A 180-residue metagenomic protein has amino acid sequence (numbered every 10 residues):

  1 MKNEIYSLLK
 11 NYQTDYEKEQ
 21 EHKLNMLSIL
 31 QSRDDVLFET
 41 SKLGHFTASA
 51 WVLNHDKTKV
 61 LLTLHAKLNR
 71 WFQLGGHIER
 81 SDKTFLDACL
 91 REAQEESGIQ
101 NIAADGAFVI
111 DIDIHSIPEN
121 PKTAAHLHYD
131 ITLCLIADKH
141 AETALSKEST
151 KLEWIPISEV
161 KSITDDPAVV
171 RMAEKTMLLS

Functional and structural regions predicted by a protein language model:
K2-E4: Non-transmembrane, interaction-prone alpha-helical and coil segments associated with secretion and export
N11-S49: Acidic, metal-coordinating catalytic segment for phosphate/diphosphate chemistry, firing primarily on the Nudix
A48, T58, Y129-I131, T150: Change "...and in nucleic-acid phosphodiester-cleaving endonucleases..." to "...and in nucleic-acid processing enzymes
V52, C134-I136, P156: Short, well-ordered beta-strand micro-motif
L53-H55, H65, A137: Active-site beta-strand termini and strand-to-loop segments that position acidic
T58-I99: Conserved Nudix-box catalytic region and its N-terminal flanking loop in Nudix hydrolases and closely related
G98-A141: Active-site segment of metal-dependent pyrophosphate-handling enzymes, primarily the Nudix hydrolase catalytic core
T143-M172: NUDIX/MutT-family hydrolases
